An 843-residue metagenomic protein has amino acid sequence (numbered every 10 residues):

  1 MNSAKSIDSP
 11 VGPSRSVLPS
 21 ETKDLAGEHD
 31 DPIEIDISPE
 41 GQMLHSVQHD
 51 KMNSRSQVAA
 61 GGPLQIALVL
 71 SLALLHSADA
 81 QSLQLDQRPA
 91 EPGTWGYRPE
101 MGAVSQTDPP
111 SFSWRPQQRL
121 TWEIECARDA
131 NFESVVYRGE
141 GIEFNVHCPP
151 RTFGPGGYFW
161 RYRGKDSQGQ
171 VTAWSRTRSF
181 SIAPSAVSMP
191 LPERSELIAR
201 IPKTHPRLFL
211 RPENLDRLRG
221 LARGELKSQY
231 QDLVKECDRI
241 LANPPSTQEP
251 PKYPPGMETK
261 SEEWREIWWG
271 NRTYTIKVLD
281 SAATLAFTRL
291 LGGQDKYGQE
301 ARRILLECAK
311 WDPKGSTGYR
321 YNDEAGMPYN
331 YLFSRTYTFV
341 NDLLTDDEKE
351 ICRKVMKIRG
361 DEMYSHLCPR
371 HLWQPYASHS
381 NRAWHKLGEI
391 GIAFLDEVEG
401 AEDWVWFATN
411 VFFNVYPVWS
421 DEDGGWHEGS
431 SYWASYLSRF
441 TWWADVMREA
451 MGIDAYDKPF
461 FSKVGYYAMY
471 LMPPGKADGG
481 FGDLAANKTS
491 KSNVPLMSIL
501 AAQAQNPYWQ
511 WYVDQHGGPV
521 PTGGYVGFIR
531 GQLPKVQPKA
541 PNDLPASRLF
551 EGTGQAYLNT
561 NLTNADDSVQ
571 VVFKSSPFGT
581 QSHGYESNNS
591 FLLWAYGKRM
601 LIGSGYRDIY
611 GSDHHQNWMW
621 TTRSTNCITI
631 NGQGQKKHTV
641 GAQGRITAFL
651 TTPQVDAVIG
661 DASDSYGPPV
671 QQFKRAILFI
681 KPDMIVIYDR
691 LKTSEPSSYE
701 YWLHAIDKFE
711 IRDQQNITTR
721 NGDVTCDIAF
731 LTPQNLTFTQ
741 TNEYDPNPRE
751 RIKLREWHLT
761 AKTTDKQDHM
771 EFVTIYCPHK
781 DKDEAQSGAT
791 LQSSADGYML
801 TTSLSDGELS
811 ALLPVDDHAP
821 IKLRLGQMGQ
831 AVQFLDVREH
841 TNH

Functional and structural regions predicted by a protein language model:
S82-Q117: Pro/Thr/Ser/Gly-rich low-complexity, intrinsically disordered linker/stalk tracts
L85-G96, F180-L208, R712: Low-complexity, Pro/Ser/Thr- and charge-rich linker/hinge segments at domain boundaries
E123-P155: Recognizes extended acidic, P/S/T-rich segments that occur within or adjacent to Ig-like beta-sandwich modules
S167-P184: Extracellular fibronectin type III
M189, R207-F209, L215, A222 (+5 more regions): Aromatic-lined, polymer-binding surfaces characteristic of secreted/periplasmic polysaccharide-degrading enzymes
F394, Y432-L601, T651-V655, T764-E771 (+1 more regions): Carbohydrate-active enzyme catalytic cores, enriched for enzymes that act on polyanionic acidic polysaccharides
Y610-H843: CBM-like, beta-strand-rich accessory domains located in the C-terminal region of large, secreted polysaccharide-active
